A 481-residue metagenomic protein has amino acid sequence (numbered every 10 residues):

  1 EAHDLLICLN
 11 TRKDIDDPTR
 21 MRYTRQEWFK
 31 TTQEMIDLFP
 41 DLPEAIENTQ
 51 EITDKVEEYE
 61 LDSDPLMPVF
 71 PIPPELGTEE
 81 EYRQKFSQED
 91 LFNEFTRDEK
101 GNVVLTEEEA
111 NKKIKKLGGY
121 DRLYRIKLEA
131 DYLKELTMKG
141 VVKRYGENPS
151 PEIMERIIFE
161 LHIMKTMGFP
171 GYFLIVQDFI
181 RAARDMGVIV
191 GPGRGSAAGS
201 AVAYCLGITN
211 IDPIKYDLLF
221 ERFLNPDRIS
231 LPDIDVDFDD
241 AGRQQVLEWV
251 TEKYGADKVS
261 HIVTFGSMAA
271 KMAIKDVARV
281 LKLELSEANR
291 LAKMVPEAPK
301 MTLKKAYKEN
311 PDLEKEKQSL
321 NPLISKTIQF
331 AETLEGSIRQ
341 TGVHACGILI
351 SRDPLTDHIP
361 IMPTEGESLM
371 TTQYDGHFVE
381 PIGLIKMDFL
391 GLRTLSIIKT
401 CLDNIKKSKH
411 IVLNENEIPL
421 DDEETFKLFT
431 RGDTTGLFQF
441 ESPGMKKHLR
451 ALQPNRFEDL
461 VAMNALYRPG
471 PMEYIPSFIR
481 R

Functional and structural regions predicted by a protein language model:
E1-R481: Alpha-helical scaffold/interaction cores of sigma-54-like transcription cofactors and many family A DNA polymerases
